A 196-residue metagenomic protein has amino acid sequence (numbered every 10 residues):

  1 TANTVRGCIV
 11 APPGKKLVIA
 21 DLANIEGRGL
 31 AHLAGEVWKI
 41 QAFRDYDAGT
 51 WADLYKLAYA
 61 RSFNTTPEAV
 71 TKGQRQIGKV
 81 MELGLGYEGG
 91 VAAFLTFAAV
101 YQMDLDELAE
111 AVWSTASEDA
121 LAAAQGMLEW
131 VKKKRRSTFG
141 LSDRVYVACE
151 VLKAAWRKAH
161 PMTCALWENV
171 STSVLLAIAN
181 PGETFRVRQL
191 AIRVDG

Functional and structural regions predicted by a protein language model:
T1-G196: Conserved catalytic core of nucleotide polymerization and phosphodiester-bond processing enzymes
